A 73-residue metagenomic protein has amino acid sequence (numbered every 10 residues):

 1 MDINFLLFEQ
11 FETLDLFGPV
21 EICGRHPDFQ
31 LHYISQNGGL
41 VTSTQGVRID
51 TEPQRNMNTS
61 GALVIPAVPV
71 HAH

Functional and structural regions predicted by a protein language model:
M1-H73: Extended, subdomain-level signal for the structured scaffold at the beginning of enzyme domains
